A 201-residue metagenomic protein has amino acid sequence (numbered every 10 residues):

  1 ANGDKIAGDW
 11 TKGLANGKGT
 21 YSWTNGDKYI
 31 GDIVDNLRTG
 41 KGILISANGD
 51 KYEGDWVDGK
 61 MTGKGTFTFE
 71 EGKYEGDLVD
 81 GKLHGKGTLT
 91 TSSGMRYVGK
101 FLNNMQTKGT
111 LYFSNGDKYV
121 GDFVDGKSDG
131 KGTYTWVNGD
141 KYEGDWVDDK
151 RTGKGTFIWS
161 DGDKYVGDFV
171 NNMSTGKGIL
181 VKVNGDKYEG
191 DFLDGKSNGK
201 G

Functional and structural regions predicted by a protein language model:
A1-K200: Glycine/tyrosine- and acidic-biased, solvent-exposed loop/turn segments at the edges of beta-strands
